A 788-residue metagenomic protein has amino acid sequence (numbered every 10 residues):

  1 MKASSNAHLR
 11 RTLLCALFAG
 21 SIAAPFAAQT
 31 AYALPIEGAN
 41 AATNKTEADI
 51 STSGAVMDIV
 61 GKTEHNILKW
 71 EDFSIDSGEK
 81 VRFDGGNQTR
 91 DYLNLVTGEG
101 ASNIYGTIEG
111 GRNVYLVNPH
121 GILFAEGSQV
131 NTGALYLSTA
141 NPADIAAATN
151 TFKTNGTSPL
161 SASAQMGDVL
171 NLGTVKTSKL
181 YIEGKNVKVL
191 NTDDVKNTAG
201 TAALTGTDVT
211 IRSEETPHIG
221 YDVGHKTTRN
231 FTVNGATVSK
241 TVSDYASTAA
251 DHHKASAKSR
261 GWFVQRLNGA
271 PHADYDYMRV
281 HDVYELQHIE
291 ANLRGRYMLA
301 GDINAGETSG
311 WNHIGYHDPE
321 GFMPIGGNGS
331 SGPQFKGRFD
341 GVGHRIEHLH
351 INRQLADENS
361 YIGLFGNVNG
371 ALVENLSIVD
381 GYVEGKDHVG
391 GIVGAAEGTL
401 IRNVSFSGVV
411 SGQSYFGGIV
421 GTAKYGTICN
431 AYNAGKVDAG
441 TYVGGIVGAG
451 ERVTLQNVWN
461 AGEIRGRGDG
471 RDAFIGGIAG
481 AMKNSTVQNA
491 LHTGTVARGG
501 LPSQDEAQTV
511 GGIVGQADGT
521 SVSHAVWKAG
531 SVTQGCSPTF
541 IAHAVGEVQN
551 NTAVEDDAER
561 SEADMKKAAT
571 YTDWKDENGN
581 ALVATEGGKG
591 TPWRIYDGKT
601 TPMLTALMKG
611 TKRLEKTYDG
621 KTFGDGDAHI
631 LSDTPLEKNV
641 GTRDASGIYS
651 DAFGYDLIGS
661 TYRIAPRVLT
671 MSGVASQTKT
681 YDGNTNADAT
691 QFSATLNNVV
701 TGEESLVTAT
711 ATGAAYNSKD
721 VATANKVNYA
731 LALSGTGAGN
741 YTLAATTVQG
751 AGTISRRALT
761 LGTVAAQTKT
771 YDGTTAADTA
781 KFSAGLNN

Functional and structural regions predicted by a protein language model:
K2-N6, A27-T205, T210-H225, V233 (+7 more regions): Solvent-exposed adhesion/ligand-recognition segments of exported proteins
A3-A16: Bacterial N-terminal signal peptides that target proteins for export
C15-P25: Bacterial N-terminal signal peptides
E47-V56, G85, V175-K176, L355 (+4 more regions): Short, ordered beta-strand-loop transition motifs
D72, K179, N186, D208 (+20 more regions): Extracellular/lumenal ectodomain signal focusing on beta-strand-rich modules and carbohydrate-recognition contexts
D144-I145, V189, H218-G220, V373 (+15 more regions): Short loop/beta submotifs within extracellular cysteine-rich repeat domains
T210-R212, T216-E615, I658, P666 (+1 more regions): Surface-exposed repetitive/solenoidal architectures
D576-G579, G590-N788: Solvent-exposed beta-strand/loop surfaces, strongest in extracytoplasmic domains of secreted and cell-surface proteins
